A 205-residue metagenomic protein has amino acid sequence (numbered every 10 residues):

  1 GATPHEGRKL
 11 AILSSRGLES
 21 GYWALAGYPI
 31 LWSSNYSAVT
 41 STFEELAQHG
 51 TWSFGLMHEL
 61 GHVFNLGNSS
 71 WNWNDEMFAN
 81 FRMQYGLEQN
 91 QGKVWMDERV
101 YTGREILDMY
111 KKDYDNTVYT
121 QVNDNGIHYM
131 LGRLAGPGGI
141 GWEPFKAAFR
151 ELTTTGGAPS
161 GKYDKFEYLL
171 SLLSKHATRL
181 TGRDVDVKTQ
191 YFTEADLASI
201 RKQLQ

Functional and structural regions predicted by a protein language model:
G1-L10, E59-H62, L87-Q91, G138-F145 (+1 more regions): Loop/turn elements at helix/coil->beta-strand transitions in domains of secreted/extracellular proteins
G1-M57: Juxtacatalytic substrate-recognition/specificity segment
G1-S14, S70-N72, V94-E98, E143-E151 (+1 more regions): Surface-exposed patches in mature extracellular/periplasmic domains of secreted proteins
Y22-T42, Q91-Y101, N116-Q121, L173 (+1 more regions): Short, Lys/Arg-enriched charge-dense amphipathic segments
W23, W32, W52, W71-W73 (+3 more regions): A residue-identity detector for tryptophan
S41-R104: Zinc-dependent metallopeptidase catalytic helix centered on the HExxH motif and its immediate flanking segment
R104-L197: Active-site-proximal alpha-helical
D196-Q205: Non-catalytic terminal regions of proteins
